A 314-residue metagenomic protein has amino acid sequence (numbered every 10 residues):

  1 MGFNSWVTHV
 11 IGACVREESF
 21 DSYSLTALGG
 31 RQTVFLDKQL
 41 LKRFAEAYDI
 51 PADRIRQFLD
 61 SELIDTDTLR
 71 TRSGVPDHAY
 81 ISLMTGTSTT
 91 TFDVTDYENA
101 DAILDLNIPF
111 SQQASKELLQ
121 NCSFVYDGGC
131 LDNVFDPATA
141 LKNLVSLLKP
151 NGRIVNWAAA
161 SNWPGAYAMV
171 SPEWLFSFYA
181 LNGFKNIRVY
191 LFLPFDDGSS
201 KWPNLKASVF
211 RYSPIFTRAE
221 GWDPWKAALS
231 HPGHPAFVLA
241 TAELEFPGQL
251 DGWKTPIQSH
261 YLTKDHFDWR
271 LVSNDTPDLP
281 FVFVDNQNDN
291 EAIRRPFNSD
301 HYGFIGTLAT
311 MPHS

Functional and structural regions predicted by a protein language model:
M1-Y97, P194-S314: N-terminal accessory regions of S-adenosyl-L-methionine
S24, S123-F124, R153: Structural motif
F92-I108: Short basic alpha-helical hairpin corresponding to helix-turn-helix/winged-helix-like nucleic-acid-binding
L104, I108-V125: A short acidic, Gly/Pro-enriched loop at the edge of an enzyme's catalytic core that lines a small-molecule cofactor
V125-N133: Short catalytic micro-motifs in class I SAM-dependent methyltransferases
N133-L144: A short, conserved alpha-helix within the catalytic core of class I
P150-A160: Conserved beta-strand signature within the Rossmann-like core of class I S-adenosyl-L-methionine
G165-L193, K201-V209: Conserved Class I S-adenosyl-L-methionine
